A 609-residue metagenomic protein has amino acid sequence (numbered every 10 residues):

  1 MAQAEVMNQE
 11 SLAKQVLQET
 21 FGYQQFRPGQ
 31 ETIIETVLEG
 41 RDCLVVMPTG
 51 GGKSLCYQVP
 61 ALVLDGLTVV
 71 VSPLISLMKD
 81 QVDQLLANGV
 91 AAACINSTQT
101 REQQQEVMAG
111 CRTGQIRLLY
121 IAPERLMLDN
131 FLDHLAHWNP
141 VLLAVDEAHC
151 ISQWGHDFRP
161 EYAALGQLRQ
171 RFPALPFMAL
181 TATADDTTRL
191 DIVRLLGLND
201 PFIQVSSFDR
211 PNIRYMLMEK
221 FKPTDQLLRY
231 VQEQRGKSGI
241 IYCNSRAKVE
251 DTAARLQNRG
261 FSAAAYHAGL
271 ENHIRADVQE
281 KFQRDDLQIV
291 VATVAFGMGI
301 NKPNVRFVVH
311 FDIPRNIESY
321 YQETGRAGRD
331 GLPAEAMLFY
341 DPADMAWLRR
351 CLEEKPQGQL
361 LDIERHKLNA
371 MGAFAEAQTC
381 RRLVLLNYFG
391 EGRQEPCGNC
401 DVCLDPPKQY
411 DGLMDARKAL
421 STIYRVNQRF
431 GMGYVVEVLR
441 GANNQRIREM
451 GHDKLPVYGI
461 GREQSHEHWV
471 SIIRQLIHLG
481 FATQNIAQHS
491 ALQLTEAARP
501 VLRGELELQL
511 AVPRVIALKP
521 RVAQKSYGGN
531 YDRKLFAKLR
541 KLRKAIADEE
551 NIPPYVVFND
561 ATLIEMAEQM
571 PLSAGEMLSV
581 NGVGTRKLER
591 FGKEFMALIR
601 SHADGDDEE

Functional and structural regions predicted by a protein language model:
A2-A13, I363-R365, Q394-E609: Accessory DNA-binding and partner-docking regions appended to nucleic-acid-acting proteins, especially the terminal
Q3-V6, S11-T20, Q24-P28, T32-L44 (+6 more regions): Helicase motor core with emphasis on the C-terminal RecA-like subdomain
V37, V231, F282, A375 (+2 more regions): Short helix-to-turn junction characteristic of helix-turn-helix DNA-binding domains, especially the helix
P173, R235, Q378, Q428 (+1 more regions): Flexible coil/turn residues that form the inter-helical turn or adjacent wing/linker of helix-turn-helix
L360-F389: Short, charged low-complexity linear segments at domain edges
